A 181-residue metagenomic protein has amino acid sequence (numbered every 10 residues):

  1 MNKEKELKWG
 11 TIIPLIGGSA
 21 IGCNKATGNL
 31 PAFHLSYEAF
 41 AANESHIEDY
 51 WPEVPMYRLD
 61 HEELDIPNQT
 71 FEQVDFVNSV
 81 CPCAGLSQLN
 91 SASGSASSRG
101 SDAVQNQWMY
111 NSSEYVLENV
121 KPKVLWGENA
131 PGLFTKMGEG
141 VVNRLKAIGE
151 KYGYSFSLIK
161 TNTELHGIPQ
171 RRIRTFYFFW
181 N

Functional and structural regions predicted by a protein language model:
M1-L7: Extreme N-terminus of proteins, especially the signal/transit-peptide cleavage junction and the first residues
E4, N29, W51-E53, F71 (+1 more regions): Short, well-ordered coil/turn elements that cap or connect secondary structure elements
L7-L64: SAM cofactor-binding core of SAM-dependent methyltransferases, primarily the Rossmann-like beta-alpha-beta module
W9, V77, L125: Receiver (REC) domain switch-region micro-motif
I13, C81-G85, N90: Short, small-residue-rich loop/turn micro-motifs
Y37, S79, G127-E128: Active-site flanking residues adjacent to catalytic metal/cofactor-binding acidic residues
I47-P82, F178: Short, structured active-site "lid" loops
I66-V74, L86-N181: Class I S-adenosyl-L-methionine
